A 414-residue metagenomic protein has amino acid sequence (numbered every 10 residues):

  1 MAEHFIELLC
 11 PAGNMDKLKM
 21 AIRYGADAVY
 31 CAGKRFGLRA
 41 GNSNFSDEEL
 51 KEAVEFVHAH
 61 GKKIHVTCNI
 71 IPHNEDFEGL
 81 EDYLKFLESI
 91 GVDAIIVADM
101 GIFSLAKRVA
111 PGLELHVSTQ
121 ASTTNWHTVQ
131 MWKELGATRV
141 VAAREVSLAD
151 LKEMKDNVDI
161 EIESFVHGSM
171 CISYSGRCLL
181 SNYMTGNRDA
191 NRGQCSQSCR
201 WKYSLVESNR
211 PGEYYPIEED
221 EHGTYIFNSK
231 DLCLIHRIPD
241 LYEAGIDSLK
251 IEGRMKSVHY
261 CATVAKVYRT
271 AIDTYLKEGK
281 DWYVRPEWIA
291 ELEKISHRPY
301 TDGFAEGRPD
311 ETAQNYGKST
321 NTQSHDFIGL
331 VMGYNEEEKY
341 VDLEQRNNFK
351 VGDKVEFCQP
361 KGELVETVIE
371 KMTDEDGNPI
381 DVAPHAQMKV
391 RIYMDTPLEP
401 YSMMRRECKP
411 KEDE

Functional and structural regions predicted by a protein language model:
M1-R23, A28-R35, A53-V54, H60-I70 (+5 more regions): Surface-exposed amphipathic alpha-helical tracts and adjacent flexible/coil segments at the periphery of soluble enzymes
R39-F56: Glycine-rich, positively charged N-terminal anion/phosphate-binding segment
V66-T67, V97, V117-T119: Short beta-strand elements of ligand-binding domains
E78, G112-L113, V117-W126: Gly/Gly-Pro- and Ser/Thr-rich, intrinsically disordered tail segments characteristic of DNA damage-repair and tolerance
G101-I102: Alpha-helix capping/helix-boundary segments
K107: Short glycine-biased active-site loop of nucleotidyltransferases that positions the nucleotide triphosphate and helps
